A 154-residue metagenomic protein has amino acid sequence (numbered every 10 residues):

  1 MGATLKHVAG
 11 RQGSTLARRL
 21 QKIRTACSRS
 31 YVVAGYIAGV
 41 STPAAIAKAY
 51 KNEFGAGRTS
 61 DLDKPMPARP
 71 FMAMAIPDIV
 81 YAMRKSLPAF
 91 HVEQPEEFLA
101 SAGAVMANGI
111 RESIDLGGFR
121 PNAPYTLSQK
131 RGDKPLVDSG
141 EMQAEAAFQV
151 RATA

Functional and structural regions predicted by a protein language model:
M1-A154: Short, Lys/Arg-rich flexible segments
